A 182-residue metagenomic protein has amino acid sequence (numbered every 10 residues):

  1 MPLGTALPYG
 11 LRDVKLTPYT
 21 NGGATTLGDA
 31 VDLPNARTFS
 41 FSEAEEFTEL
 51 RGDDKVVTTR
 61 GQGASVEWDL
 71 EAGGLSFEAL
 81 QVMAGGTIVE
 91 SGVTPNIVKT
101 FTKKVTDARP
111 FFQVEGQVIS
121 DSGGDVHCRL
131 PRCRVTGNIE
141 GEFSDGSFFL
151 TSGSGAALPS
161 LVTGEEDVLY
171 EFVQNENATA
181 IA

Functional and structural regions predicted by a protein language model:
M1-A182: Signature of extracytoplasmic/envelope-associated structural regions
